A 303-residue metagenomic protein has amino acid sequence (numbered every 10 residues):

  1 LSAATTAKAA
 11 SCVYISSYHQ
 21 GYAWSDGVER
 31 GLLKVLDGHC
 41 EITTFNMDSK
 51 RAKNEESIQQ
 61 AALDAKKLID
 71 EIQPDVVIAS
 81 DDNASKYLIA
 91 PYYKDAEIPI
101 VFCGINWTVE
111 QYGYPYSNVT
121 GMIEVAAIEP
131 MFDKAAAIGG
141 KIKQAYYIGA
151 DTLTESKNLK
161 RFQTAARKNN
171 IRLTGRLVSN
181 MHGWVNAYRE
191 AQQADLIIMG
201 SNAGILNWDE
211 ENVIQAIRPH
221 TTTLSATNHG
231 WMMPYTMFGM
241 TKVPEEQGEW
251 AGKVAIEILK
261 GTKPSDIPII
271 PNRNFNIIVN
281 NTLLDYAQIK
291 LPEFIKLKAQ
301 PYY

Functional and structural regions predicted by a protein language model:
A3-Y303: Short hydrophobic alpha-helices and adjacent helix-cap/hinge residues
